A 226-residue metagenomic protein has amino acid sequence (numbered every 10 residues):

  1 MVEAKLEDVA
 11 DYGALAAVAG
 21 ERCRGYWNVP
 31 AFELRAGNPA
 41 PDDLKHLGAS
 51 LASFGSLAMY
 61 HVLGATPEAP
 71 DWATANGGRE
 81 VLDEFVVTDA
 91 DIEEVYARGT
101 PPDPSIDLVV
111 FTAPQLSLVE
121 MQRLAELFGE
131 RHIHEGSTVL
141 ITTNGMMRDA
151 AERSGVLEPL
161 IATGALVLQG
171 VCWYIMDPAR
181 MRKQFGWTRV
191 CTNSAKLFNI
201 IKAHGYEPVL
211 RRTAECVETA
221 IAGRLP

Functional and structural regions predicted by a protein language model:
M1-L140, T213-P226: Intrinsically disordered, low-complexity segments enriched in small residues
A36, G64-T66, Q115, G145 (+2 more regions): A broadly conserved detector of short glycine/acidic/proline-rich loop/turn motifs that flank catalytic sites and bind
G78, L157-E158, G186: Short, hinge-like loop/turn segments at secondary-structure boundaries
P114-S117, H132-M181: Extended C-terminal subregions enriched in glycine
Q122-R123, R153-S154, A203: Short amphipathic alpha-helical segments
W173-Y174, A179-P226: Peripheral docking tails and interdomain loops at the edges of cofactor- or intermediate-handling domains
